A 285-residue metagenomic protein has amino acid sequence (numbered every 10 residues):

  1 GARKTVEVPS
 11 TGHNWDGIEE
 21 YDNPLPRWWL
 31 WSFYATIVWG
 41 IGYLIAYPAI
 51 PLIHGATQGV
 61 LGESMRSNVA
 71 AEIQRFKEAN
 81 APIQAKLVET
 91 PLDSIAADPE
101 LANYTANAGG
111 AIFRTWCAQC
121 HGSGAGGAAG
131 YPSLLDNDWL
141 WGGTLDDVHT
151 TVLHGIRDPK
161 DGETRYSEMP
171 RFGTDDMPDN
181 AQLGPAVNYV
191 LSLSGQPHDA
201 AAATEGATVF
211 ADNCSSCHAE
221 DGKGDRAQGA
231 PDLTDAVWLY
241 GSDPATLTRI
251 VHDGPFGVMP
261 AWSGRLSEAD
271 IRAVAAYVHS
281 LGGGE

Functional and structural regions predicted by a protein language model:
G1-E100, G142-T151, S167-V190, S263-H279: Periplasmic c-type cytochrome electron-transfer domains
T5-T11, W15-I18, G124, K223 (+3 more regions): Homeobox/homeodomain signature
D22, W31, I45, R114 (+6 more regions): Basic, gly/Ser/Thr/Pro-rich low-complexity segments located predominantly at protein N termini
P26, D98, S133, D199-A200 (+1 more regions): Poly-acidic low-complexity segments
L101-G127, L140-T144, H149-H154, P185 (+4 more regions): Sequence/structural segment immediately N-terminal to covalent heme-attachment motifs in c-type and related
A129, L135-S192, D225-G283: Extracytoplasmic electron-transfer domains, predominantly the class I c-type cytochrome c fold
G195: Second-shell loop/turn segments in exported
